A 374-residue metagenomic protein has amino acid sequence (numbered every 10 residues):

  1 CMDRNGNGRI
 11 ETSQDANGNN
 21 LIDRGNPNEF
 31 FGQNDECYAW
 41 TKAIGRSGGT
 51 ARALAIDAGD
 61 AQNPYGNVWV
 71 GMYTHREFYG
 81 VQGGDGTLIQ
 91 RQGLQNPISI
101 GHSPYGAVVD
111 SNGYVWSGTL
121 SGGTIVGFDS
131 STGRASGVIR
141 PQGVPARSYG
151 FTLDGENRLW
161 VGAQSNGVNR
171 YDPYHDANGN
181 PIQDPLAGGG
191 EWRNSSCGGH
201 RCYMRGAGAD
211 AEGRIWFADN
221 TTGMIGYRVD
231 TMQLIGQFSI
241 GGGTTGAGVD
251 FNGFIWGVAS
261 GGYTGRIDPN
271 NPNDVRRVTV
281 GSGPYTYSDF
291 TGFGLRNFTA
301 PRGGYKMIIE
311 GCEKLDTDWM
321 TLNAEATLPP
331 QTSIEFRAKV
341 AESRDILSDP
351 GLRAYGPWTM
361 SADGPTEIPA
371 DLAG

Functional and structural regions predicted by a protein language model:
C1-N34, P181: Acidic, glycine-anchored loop motifs typical of Ca2+
Q33-G45, T87-I98, R134-Q142, G179-G198 (+2 more regions): A short beta-strand motif characteristic of beta-propeller blades
N34-G59, S99-D110, V144-E156, G198-D210 (+2 more regions): Repeated scaffold domains used in trafficking and secretory/extracellular systems, primarily beta-propellers
G59, Y73-H75, T119-G122, E156 (+5 more regions): Short loop/turn segments immediately following the C-termini of beta-strands
N63-G71, Y79, Y114-G118, R158-G162 (+3 more regions): Conserved beta-propeller blade signature
Q82-G86, F128-R134, D172-A177, R228-Q233 (+1 more regions): Short loop/turn segments that connect beta-strands within beta-propeller blades
A146-Q237: Eukaryotic tandem repeat interaction scaffolds
F251, A259-G261, R266-G374: Beta-strand-rich ligand- or partner-binding modules with a strong bias toward extracellular/periplasmic carbohydrate
